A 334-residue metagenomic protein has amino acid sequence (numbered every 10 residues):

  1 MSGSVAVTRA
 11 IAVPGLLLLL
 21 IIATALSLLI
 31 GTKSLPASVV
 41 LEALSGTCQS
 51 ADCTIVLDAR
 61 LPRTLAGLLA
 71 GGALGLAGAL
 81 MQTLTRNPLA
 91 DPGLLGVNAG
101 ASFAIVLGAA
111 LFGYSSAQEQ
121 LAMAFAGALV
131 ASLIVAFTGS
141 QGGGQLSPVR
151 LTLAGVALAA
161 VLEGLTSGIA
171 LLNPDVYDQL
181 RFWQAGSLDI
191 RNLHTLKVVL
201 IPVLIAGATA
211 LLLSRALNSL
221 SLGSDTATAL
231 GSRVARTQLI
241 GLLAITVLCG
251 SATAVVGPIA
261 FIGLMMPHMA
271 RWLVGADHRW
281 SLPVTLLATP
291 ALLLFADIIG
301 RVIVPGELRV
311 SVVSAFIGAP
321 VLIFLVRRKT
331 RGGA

Functional and structural regions predicted by a protein language model:
M1-A334: Alpha-helical transmembrane segments in inner-membrane proteins
